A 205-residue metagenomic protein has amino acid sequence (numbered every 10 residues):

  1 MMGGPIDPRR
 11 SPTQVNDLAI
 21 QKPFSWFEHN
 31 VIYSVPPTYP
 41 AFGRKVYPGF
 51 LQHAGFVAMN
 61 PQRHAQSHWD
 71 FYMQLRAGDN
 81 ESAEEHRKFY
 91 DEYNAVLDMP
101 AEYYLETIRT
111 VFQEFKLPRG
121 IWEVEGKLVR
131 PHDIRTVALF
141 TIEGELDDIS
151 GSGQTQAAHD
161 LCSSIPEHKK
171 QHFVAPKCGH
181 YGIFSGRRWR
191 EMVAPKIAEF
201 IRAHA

Functional and structural regions predicted by a protein language model:
M1-E102: Alpha/beta-hydrolase-fold enzymes
A19-Q21, S34, E125-T136: The feature captures the conserved acid-bearing segment of alpha/beta-hydrolase catalytic domains
F112-P131: Active-site nucleophile elbow and catalytic-triad environment of alpha/beta-hydrolase enzymes
I134-T136, F140-E143, D147: Short beta-strand/loop motif that positions the catalytic acidic residue of the alpha/beta-hydrolase fold
D148-A157: Conserved alpha/beta-hydrolase "acid-adjacent" motif
I149, F173-M192: Catalytic histidine-centered segment of alpha/beta-hydrolase-like enzymes
K196-H204: C-terminal alpha-helix
